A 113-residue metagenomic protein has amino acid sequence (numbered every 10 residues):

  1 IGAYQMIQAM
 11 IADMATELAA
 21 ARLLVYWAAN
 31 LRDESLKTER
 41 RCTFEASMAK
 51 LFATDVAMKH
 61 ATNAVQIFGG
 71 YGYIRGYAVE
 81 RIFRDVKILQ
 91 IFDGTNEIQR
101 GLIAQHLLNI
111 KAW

Functional and structural regions predicted by a protein language model:
I1-W113: Alpha-helical interface subdomain recognition
